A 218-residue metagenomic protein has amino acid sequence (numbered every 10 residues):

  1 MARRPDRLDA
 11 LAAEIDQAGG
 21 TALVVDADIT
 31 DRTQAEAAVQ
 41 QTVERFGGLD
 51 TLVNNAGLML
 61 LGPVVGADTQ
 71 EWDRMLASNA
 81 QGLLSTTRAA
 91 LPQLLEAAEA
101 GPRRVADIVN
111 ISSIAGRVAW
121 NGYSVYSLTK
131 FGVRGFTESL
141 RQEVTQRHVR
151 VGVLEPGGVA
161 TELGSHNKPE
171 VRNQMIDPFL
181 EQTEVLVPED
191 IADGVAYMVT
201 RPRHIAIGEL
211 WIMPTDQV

Functional and structural regions predicted by a protein language model:
P5-D6, A27-A38, T69: The beta1-alpha1 cofactor-binding region of Rossmann-like NAD(H)/NADP(H)-dependent oxidoreductases
P63-V64, D68-D73: Substrate-binding pocket helix/loop in short-chain dehydrogenase/reductase
V65, V118-S124, T183: Active-site loop immediately N-terminal to the catalytic Tyr-X3-Lys motif of short-chain dehydrogenase/reductase
T87, T129: Active-site helix of classical SDR
S113: Residue(s) in the substrate-gating loop at a strand-loop-helix junction that position the organic substrate next
V118, S139-V149: Active-site-adjacent segment of SDR/Rossmann-fold oxidoreductases
V153-L154, T161, N173-V218: C-terminal helical subdomain
